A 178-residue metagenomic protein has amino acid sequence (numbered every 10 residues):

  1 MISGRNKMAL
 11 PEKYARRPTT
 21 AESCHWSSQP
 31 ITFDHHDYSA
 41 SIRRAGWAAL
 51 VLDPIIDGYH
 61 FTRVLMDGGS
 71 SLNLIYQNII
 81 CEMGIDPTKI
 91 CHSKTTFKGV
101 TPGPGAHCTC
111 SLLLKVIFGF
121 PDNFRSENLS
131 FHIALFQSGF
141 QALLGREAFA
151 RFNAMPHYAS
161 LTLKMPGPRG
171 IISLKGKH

Functional and structural regions predicted by a protein language model:
M1-H178: Short linear "hotspot" motifs
